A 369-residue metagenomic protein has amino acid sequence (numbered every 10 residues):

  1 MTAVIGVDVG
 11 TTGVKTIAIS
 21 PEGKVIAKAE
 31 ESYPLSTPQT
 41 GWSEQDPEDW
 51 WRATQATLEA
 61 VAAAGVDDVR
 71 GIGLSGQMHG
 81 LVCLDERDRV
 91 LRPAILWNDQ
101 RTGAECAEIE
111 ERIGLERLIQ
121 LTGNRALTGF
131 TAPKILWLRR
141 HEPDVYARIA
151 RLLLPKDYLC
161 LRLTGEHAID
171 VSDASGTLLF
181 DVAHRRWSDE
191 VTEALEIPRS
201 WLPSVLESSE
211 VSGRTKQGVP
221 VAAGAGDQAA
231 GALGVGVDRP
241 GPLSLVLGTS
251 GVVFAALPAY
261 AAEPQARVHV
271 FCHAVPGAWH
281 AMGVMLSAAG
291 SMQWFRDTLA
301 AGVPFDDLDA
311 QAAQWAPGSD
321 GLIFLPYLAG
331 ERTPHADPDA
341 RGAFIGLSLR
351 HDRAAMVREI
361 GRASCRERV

Functional and structural regions predicted by a protein language model:
M1-R92, A104, Q120, R148 (+1 more regions): N-terminal glycine/serine-rich phosphate-binding loop of ATP-dependent small-molecule kinases, especially carbohydrate
I5-V7, G103, E110-G123, L127-I169 (+4 more regions): Active-site core segments that coordinate phosphate-bearing ligands/cofactors across diverse enzyme families
G23, D46, I72, D99 (+3 more regions): Residue-level signal for inorganic ion chemistry
E59, A63-W97, T122-T131, C160-D181 (+2 more regions): Short beta-strand-loop/turn "lid" adjacent to the catalytic site in phosphate-handling enzymes
V66, E196-S200, A301: Helix N-cap/coil-helix junction residues
L202-V211, D309-A312: Short linear loop/turn motifs
